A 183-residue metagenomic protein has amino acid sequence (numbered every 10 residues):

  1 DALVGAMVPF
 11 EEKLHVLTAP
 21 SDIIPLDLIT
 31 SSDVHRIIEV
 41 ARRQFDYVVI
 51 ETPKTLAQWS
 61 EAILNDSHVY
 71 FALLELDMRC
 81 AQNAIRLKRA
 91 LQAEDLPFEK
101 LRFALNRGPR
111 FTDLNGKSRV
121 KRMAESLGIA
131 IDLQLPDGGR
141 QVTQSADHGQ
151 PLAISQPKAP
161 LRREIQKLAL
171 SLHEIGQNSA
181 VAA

Functional and structural regions predicted by a protein language model:
D1-V16, K121, L133: Phosphate-binding loop that captures ATP/GTP phosphates
L17-S60: Phosphate-binding/switch loop-helix module in NTP-utilizing enzymes
Y47, V69-A72, L133: Well-ordered beta-strand positions
S67-R86, T112: Conserved Switch II/interswitch segment of TRAFAC-class P-loop GTPases
L74-L76, L101-N115, Q134-Q141, P157: G-domain G4 guanine-recognition motif of GTPases
A81-K100: Conserved C-terminal guanine-recognition region of P-loop GTPase G domains, centered on the G4
R107, M123-L152, I165: Beta-strand-loop-alpha "switch" segments that mediate conformational coupling across diverse proteins
D147-A183: NTP-binding/hydrolysis catalytic cores, primarily Walker-type P-loop NTPases
